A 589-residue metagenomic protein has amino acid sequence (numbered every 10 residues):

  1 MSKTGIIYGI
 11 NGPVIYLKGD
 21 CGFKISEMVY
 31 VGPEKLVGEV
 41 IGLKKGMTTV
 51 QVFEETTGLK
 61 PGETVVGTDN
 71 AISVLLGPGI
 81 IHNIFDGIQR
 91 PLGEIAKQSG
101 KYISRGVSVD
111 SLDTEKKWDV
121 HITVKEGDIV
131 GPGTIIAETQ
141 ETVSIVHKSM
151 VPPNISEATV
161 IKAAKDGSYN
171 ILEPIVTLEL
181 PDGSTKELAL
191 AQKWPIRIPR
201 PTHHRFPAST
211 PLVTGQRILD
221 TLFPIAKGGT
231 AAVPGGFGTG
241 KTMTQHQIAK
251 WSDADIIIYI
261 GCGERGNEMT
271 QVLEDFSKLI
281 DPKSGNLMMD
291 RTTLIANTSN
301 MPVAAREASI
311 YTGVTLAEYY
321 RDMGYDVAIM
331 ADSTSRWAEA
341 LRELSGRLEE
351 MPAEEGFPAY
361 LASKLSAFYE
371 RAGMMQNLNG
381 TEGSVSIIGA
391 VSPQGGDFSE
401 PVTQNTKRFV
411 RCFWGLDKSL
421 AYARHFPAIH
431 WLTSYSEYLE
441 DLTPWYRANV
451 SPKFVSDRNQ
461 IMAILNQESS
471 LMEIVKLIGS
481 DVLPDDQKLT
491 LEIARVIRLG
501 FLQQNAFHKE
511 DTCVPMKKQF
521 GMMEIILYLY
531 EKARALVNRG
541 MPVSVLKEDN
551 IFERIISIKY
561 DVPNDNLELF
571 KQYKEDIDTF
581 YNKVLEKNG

Functional and structural regions predicted by a protein language model:
M1-S104: N-terminal accessory targeting/assembly segments
P13-K18, T49-E54, T114-K125, T159-A164 (+1 more regions): Short alpha-helix capping/helix-loop boundary micro-motifs
D20, E34, N70-A71, Q89 (+4 more regions): Short, surface-exposed secondary-structure boundary micro-motifs
G42-T48, P78-Q89, I145-D166, T185-R200: Short, compositionally biased
K45-T48, N70, S156-V160, P234 (+2 more regions): Metallocofactor- and cofactor-centric catalytic cores in central/energy metabolism, strongly enriched
K97-P153, N170-G229, T244-Q247, P282-M301 (+1 more regions): P-loop NTPase nucleotide-binding/switch module
T221-L222, G228-R554: P-loop NTPase catalytic core
G540-G589: C-terminal amphipathic alpha-helical interaction region
